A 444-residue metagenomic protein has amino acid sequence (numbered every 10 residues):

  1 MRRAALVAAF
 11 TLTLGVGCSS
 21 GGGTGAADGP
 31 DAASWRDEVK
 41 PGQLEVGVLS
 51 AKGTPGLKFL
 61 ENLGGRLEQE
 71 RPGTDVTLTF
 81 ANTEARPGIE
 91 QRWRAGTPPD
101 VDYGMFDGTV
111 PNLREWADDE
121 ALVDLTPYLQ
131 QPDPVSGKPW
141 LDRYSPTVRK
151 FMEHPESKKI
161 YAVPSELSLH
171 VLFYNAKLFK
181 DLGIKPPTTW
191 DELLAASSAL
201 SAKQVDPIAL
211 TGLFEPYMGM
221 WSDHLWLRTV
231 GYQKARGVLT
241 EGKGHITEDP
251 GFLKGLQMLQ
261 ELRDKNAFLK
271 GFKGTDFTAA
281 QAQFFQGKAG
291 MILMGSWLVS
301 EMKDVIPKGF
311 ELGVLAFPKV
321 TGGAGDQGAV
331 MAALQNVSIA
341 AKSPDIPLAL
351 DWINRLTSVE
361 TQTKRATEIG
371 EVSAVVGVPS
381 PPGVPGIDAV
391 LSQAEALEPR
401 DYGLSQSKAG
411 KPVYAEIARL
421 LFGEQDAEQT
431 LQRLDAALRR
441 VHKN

Functional and structural regions predicted by a protein language model:
R2-F10, G15-W116, S136-K138, T321-A324 (+3 more regions): Conserved N-terminal structural module of periplasmic/extracytoplasmic solute-binding proteins
S19, K180, V376, S392-N444: Conserved C-terminal helix/tail region of periplasmic/extracytoplasmic solute-binding proteins
Q69, A95, L182, K265 (+1 more regions): Extracytoplasmic/periplasmic substrate-recognition and gating elements
F80-G88, W190-A195, G271-F285: Short helix-initiation/N-cap motifs at beta->coil->alpha
V110-L169: Hinge/lid segment of periplasmic solute-binding proteins
D124-Y144, T229-K254, D304-P307, K319-G328: Short, solvent-exposed loop/beta-turn-alpha elements that line the ligand-binding surface or hinge of extracytoplasmic
F151-S165, H170, L194-G244, A289: Extracytoplasmic/periplasmic solute-binding protein
S197, T240-F272: Glycine-centered hinge/linker elements that transmit conformational signals in sensory and ligand-binding systems
